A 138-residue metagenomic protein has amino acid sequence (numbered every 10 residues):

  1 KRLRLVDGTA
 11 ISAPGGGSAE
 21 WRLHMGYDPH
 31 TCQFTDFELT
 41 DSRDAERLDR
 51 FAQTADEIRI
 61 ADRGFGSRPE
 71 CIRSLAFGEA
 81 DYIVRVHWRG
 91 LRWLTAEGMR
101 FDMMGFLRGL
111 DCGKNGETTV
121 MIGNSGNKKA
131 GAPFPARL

Functional and structural regions predicted by a protein language model:
R2, V6-T9, A13-L138: Single, function-defining residue in the core of a domain
